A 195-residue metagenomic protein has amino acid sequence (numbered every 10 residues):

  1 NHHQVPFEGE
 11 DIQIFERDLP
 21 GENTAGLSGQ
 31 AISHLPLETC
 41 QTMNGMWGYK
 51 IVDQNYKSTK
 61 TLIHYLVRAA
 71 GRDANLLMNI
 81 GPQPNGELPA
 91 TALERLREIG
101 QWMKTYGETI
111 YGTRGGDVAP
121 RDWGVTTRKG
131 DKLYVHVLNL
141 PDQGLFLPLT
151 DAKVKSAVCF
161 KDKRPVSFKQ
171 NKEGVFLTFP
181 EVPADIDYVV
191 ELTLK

Functional and structural regions predicted by a protein language model:
N1-K195: Mature catalytic domains of secreted/periplasmic carbohydrate-active enzymes
